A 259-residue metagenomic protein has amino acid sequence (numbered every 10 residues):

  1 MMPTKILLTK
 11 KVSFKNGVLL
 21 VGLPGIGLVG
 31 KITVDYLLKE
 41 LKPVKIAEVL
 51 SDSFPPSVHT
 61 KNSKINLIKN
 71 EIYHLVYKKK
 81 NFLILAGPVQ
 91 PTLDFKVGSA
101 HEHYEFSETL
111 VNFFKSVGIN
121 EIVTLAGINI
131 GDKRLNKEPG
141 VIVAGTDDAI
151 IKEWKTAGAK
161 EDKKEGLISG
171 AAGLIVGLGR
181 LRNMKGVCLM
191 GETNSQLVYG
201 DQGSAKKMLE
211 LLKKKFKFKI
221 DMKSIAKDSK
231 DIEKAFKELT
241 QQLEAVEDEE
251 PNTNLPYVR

Functional and structural regions predicted by a protein language model:
M1-P91: N-terminal short beta-loop-beta anion/metal-coordinating cradle
F14-G17, K79-N81, G118-N120, N136-E138 (+1 more regions): Short coil/turn connectors at secondary-structure junctions
L28-I32, H101-E105, G170, L174 (+2 more regions): Conserved active-site and cofactor/substrate-binding residues in soluble primary-metabolism enzymes
A47, L83-L85, E121-V123, K185-M190: Hydrophobic/aromatic beta-strand patches that form the interior of the parallel beta-sheet core in alpha/beta enzyme
V89-L93, T193-S195: A short, flexible beta-alpha/helix-coil linker loop
L93-A149: Internal, conserved structured core segments that host functional sites
I130-L211, Y257: Catalytic cores of processing enzymes, dominated by hydrolases/peptidases, characterized by acidic/His-rich
K185-R259: Extended, histidine- and acidic-residue-enriched regions that form the cofactor-binding/catalytic faces
